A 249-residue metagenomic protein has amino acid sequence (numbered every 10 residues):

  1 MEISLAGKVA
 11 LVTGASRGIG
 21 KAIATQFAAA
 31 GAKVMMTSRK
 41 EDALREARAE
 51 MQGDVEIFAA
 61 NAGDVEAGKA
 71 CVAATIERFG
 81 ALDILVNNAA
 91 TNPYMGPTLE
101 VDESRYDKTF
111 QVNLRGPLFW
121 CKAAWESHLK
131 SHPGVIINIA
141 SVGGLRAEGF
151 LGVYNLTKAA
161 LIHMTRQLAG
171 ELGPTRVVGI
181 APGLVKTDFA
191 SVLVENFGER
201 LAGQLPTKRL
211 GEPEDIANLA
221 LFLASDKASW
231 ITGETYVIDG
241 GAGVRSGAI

Functional and structural regions predicted by a protein language model:
A6, N92-M95, R146, T232-I249: Short C-terminal tail/terminal secondary-structure segment of NAD(P)H-dependent dehydrogenase/reductase domains
V9, S16-R17: Conserved glycine-rich cofactor-binding loop
G96-T98, D102-F110, A190, L201: Substrate-binding pocket helix/loop in short-chain dehydrogenase/reductase
C121, T157, T165: Active-site helix of classical SDR
E126, A169-E171, S229: Alpha-helical segment proximal to the catalytic Tyr-Lys
S141: Residue(s) in the substrate-gating loop at a strand-loop-helix junction that position the organic substrate next
G173-R176, I231-G233: Short, small/polar-rich loop/turn modules that mediate ligand/substrate recognition or access, typified
